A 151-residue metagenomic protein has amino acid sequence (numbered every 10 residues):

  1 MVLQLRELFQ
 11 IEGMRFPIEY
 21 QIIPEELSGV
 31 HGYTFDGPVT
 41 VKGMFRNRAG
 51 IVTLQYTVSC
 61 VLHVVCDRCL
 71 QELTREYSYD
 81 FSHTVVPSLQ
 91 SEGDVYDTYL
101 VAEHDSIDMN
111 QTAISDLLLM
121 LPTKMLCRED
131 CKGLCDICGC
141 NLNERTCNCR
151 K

Functional and structural regions predicted by a protein language model:
M1-K151: Structured interface patches
